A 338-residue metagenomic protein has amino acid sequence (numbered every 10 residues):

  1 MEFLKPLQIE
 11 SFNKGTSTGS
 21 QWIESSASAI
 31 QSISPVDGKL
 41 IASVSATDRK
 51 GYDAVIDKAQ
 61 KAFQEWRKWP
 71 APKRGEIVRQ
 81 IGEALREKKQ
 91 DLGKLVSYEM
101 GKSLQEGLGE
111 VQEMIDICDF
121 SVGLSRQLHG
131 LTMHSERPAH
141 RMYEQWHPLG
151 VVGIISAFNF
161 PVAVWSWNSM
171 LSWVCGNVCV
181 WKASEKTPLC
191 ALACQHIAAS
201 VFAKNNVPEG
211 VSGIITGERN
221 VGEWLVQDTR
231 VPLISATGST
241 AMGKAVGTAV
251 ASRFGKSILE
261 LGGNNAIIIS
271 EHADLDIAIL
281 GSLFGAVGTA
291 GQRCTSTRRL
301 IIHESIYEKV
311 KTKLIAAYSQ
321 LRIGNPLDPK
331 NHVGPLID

Functional and structural regions predicted by a protein language model:
M1-S43, E76, Q80, G130-S156 (+1 more regions): Terminal low-complexity tails and localization/encapsulation signals of metabolic enzymes
G38, R74, V96, C118 (+6 more regions): Residue-level signal for inorganic ion chemistry
I41-L128, A139: Glycine-rich loop-to-alpha-helix module at the N-terminal edge of alpha/beta enzyme cores
Q80-A84, K88, A193, I197-N205 (+3 more regions): Generic non-transmembrane alpha-helical segments
D119-H134, S319-G324: Proline-centered turn/helix-capping motifs that create local helix->coil transitions or kinks
G130-I277, K330: Rossmann-like NAD(P) dinucleotide-binding subdomain of oxidoreductase/dehydrogenase enzymes
S200, A241-D338: ALDH superfamily catalytic-core signature
